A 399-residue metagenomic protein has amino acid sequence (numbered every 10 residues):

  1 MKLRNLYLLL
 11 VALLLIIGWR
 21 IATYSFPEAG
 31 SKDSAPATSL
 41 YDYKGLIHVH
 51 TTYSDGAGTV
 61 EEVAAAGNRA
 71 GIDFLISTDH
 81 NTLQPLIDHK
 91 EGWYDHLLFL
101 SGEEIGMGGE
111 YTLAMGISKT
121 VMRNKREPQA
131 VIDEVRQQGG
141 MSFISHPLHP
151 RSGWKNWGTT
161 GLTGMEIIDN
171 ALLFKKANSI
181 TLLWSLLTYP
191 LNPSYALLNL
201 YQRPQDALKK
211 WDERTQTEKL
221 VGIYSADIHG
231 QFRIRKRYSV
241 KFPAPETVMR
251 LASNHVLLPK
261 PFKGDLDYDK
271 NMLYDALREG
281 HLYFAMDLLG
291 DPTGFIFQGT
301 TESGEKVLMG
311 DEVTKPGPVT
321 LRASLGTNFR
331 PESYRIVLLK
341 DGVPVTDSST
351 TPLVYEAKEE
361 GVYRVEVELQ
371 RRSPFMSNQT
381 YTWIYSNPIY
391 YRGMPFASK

Functional and structural regions predicted by a protein language model:
K2-P36, D42, Q216-G222, A226-K399: C-terminal functional module detector
G30-N192, N199-T217, S225, P374-P388: A metal-dependent hydrolase metal-coordination microenvironment
L191-N192, A196, K263-D265: Long, structured stretches of catalytic cores involved in phosphate-ester chemistry, encompassing
